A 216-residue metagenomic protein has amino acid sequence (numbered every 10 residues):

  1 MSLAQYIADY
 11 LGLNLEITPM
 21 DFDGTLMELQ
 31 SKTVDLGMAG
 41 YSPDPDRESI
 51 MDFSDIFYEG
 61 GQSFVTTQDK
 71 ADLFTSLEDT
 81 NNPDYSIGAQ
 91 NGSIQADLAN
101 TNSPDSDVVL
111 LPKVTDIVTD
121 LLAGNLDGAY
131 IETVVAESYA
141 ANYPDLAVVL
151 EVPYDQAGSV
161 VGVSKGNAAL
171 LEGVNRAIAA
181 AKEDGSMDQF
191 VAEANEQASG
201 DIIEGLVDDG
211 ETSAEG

Functional and structural regions predicted by a protein language model:
M1-G40, S49: Extracytoplasmic small-molecule ligand-binding "clamshell" domains of the periplasmic binding protein/Venus flytrap
A4-G12, I94-P112, A140-A141: Ligand-binding cleft/hinge of the Venus flytrap
G12-N14, S31-A39, D84-S86, P104 (+3 more regions): Alpha-to-beta junction loops
E16-M27, D72, N91, V109-A123 (+1 more regions): Short helix-initiation/N-cap motifs at beta->coil->alpha
P19-D23, K32-D44, G60, T67 (+3 more regions): Beta->alpha turn/N-cap motifs
G40-I50, N100-T101, L122-A123, D127-Q156: A ligand-binding cleft/hinge motif common to bilobed small-molecule-binding domains
S54, T67-Y85: Flexible hinge/capping segments at coil-to-helix
E59-T66, E137-A179, A198-G216: Periplasmic-binding protein-like
